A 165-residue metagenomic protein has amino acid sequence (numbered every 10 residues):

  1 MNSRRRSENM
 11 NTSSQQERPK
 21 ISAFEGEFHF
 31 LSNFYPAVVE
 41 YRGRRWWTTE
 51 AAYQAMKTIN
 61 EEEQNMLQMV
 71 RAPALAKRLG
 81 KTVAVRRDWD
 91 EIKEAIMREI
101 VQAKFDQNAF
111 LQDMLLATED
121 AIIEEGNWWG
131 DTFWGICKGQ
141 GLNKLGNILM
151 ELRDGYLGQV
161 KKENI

Functional and structural regions predicted by a protein language model:
N2-I165: Charged, low-complexity intrinsically disordered segments
